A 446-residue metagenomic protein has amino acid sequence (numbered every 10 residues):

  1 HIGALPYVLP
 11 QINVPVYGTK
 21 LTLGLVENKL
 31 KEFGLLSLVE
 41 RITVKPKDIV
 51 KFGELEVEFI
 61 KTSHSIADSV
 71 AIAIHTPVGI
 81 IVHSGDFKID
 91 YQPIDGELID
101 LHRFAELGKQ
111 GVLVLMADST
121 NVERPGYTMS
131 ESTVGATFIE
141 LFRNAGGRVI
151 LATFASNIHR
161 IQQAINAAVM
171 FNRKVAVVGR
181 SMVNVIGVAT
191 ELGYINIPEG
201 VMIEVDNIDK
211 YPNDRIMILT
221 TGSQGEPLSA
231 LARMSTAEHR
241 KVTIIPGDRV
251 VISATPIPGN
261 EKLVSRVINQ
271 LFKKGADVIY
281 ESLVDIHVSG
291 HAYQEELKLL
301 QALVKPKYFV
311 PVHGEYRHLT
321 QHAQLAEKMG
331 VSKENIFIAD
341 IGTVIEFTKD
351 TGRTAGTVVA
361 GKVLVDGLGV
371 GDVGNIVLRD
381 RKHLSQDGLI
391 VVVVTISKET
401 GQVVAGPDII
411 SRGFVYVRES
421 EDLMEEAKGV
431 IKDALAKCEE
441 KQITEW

Functional and structural regions predicted by a protein language model:
H1-Y211, S229-T243, K262-R266: His/Asp/Glu-rich metal-coordinating catalytic cores of metallo-dependent phosphodiesterases/hydrolases acting on
E123-S253, I257-W446: Hard-cation-handling environments
